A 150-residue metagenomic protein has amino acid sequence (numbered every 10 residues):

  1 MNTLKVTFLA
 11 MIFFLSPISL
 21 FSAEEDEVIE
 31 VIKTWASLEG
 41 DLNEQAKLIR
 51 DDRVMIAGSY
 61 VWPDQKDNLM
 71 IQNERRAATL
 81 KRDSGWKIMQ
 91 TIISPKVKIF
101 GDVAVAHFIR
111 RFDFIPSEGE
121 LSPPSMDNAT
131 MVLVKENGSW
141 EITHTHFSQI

Functional and structural regions predicted by a protein language model:
M1-F8: Bacterial N-terminal signal peptides that target proteins for export
K5, F13-D51, E141: Short, low-complexity N-terminal intrinsically disordered segments enriched in polar/charged residues
L42-I99, P123-P124: A solvent-exposed, acidic/Ser-Thr-rich amphipathic alpha-helical stretch
I88-Q90, D102-F112: A short hydrophobic beta-strand element
I92-V97, R110-F112, N128-V134: Hydrophobic/aromatic beta-strand elements that line small-molecule binding cavities or substrate pockets in beta-rich
K96-V105, E120, L133-E141: A short, structured loop/turn motif at beta-sheet edges
D113-S117, I150: Sequence/structural signature of outer-membrane beta-barrel proteins
M126-I150: Short beta-strand edge/turn micro-motifs at domain boundaries
